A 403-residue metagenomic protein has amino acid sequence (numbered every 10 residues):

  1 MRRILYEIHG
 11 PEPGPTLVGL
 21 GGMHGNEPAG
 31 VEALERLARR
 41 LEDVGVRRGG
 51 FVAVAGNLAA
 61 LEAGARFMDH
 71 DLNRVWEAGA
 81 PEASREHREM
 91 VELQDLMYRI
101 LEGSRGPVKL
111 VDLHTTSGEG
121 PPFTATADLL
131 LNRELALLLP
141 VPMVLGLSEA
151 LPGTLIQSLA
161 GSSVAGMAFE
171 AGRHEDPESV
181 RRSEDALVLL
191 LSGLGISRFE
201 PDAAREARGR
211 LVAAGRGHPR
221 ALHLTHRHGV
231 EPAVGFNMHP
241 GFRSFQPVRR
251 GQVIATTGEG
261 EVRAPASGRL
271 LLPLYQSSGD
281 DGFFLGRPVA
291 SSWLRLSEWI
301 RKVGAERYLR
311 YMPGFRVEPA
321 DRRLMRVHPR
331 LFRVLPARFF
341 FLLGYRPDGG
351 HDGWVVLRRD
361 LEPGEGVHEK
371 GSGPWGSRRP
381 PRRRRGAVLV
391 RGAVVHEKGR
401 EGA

Functional and structural regions predicted by a protein language model:
M1-A403: Structured catalytic-domain cores with a bias toward divalent-metal coordination
